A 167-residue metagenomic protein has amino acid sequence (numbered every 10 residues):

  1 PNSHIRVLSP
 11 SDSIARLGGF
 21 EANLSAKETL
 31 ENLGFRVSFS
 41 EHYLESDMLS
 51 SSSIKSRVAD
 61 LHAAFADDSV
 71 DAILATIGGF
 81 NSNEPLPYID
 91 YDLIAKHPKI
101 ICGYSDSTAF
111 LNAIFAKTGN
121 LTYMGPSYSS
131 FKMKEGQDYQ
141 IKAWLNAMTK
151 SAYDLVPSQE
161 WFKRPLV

Functional and structural regions predicted by a protein language model:
P1-S69: ATP/NTP phosphate-donor binding region
D12-A15, G78-S82, S105-A109: Gly/Ser/Thr-rich loops at beta-strand to alpha-helix junctions that form or flank small-molecule/cofactor-binding
S13-L17, P98-I101, P126-E135: Flexible, glycine/proline-enriched loop segments at strand-loop-helix junctions that form or flank small-ligand binding
M48-S52, E84-I89: Metal-dependent catalytic neighborhoods of phosphoester/phosphodiester hydrolases
A64-Y88: Long, hydrophobic/aromatic-enriched structural stretches that serve as scaffold segments
I89-A113, L121-Y128: Short, acidic/small-residue loops that bind anionic groups at enzyme active sites
N120-V167: Conserved anion/nucleotide-ligand pocket segment
